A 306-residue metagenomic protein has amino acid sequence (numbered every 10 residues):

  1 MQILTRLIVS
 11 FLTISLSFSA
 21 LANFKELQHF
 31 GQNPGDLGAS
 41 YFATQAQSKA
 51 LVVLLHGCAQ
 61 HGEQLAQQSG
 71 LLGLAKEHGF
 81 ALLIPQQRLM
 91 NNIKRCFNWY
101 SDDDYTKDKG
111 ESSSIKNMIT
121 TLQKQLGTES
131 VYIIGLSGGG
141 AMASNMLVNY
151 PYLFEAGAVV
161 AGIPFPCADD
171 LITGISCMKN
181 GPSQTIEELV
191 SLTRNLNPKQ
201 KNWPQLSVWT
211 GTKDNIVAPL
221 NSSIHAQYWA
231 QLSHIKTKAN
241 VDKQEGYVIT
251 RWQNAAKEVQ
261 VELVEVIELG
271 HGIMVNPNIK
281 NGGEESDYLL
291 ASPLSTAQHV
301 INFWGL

Functional and structural regions predicted by a protein language model:
I8-L16: Bacterial N-terminal signal peptides
A20-L51, E63-E77, A81, K107 (+10 more regions): A domain-start/cap signature at the N-terminus of enzymes
L54-G57, I84, E265: Structural cue for short, hydrophobic secondary-structure segments
G57-H61, L269: Active-site glycine-rich loops that stabilize anionic/oxyanionic intermediates across multiple enzyme folds
Q86-G110, D170-L171, I175: Cap/lid segment of the alpha/beta-hydrolase catalytic domain
L153-P164: A conserved short beta-strand
V208-T210, D214: Short beta-strand/loop motif that positions the catalytic acidic residue of the alpha/beta-hydrolase fold
I216-N221, M274: Conserved alpha/beta-hydrolase "acid-adjacent" motif
